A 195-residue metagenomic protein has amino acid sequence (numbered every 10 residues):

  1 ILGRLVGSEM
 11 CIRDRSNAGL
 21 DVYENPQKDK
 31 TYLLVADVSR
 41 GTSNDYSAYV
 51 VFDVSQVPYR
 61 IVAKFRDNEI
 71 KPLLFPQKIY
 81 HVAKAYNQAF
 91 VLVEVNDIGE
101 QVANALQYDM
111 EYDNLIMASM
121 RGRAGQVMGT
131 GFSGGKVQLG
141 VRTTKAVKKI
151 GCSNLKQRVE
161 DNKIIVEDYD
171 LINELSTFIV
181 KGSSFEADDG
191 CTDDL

Functional and structural regions predicted by a protein language model:
R4, S8-E9, R13-M120, K149 (+2 more regions): RNase H-like, metal-dependent nuclease domains and their acidic two-metal-ion catalytic environment used
Y112-V147: Conserved phosphate-binding/catalytic loops in two-lobed NTP-binding clefts
